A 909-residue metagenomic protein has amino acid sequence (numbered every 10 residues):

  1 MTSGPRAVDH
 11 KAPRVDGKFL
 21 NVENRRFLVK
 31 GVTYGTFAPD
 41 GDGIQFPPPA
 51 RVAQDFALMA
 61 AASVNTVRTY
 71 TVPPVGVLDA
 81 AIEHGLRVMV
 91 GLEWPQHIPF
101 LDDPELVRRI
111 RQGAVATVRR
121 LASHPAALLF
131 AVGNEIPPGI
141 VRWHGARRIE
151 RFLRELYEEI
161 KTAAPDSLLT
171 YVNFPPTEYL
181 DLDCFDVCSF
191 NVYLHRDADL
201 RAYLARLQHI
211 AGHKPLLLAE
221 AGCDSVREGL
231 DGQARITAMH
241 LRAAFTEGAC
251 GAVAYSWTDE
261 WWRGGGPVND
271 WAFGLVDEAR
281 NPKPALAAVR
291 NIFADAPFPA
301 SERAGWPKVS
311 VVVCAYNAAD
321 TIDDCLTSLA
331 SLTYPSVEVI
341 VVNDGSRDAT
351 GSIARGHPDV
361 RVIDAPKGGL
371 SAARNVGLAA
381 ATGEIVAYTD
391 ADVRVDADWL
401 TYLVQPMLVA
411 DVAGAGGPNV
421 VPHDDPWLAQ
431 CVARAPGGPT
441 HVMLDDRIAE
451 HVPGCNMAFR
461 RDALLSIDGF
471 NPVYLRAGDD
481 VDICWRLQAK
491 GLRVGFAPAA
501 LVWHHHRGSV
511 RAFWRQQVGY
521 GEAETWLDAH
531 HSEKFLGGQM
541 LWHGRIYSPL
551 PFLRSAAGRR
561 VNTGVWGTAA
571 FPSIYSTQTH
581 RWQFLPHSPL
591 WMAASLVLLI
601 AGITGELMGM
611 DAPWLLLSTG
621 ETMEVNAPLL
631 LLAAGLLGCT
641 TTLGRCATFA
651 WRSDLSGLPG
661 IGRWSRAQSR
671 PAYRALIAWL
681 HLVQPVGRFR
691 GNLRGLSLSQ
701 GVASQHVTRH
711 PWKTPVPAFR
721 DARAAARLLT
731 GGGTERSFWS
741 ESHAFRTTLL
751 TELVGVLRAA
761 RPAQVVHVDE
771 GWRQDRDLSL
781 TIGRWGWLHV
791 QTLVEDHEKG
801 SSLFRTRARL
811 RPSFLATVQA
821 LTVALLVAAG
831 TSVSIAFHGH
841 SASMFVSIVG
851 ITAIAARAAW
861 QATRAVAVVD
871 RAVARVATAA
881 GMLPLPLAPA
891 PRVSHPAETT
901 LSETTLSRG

Functional and structural regions predicted by a protein language model:
N21-C188: Active-site mouth of glycoside hydrolases
R142, R147-E247, G274-V276: Extracellular glycoside hydrolase catalytic/binding regions
Y255-G305: Aromatic-rich peripheral "rim/lid" segments of glycoside hydrolase catalytic domains that contact and position glycan
T327-S336: Short, acidic, metal-binding catalytic loop of nucleotide-sugar glycosyltransferases
S328, N343-S352, V393: A conserved acidic beta->alpha catalytic loop
V386: Short aromatic/hydrophobic "clamp" motif used to bind/position activated sugar donors
R394-A429, R493, H505: Conserved donor NDP-sugar-binding/catalytic core segment of glycosyltransferases
G417-P418, V432-E450, L465: Short, flexible, basic/aromatic active-site loop/helix in glycosyltransferases
